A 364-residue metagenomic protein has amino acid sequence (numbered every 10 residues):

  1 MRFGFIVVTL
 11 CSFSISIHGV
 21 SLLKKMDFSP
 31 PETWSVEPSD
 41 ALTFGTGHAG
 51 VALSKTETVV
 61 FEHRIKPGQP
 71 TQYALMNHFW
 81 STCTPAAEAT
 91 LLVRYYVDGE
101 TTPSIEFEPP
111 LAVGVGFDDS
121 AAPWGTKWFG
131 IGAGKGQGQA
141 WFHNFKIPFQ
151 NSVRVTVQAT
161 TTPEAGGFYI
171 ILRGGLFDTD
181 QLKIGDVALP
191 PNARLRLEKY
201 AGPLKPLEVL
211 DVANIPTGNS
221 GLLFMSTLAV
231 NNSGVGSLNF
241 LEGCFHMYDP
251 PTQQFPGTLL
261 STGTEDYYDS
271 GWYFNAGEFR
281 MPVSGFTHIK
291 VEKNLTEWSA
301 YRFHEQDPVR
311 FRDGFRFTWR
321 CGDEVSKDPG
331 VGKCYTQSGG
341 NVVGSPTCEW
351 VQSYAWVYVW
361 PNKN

Functional and structural regions predicted by a protein language model:
R2-G19: Cleavable N-terminal signal peptides of Sec/SRP-targeted secreted and luminal proteins
H18-N364: Beta-strand-centric surfaces of beta-sandwich/beta-rich domains
